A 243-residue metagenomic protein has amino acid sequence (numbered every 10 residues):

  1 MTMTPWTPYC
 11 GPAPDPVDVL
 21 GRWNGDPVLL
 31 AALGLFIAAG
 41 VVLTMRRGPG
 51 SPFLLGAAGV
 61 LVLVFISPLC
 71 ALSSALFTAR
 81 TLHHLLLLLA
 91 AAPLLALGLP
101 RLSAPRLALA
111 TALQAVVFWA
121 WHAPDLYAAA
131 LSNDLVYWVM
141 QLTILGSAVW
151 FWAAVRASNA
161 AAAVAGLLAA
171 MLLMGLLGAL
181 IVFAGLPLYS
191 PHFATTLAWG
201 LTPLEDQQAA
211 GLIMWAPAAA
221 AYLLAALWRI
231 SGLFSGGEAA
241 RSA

Functional and structural regions predicted by a protein language model:
M1-A243: Alpha-helical membrane segments of multi-pass proteins
